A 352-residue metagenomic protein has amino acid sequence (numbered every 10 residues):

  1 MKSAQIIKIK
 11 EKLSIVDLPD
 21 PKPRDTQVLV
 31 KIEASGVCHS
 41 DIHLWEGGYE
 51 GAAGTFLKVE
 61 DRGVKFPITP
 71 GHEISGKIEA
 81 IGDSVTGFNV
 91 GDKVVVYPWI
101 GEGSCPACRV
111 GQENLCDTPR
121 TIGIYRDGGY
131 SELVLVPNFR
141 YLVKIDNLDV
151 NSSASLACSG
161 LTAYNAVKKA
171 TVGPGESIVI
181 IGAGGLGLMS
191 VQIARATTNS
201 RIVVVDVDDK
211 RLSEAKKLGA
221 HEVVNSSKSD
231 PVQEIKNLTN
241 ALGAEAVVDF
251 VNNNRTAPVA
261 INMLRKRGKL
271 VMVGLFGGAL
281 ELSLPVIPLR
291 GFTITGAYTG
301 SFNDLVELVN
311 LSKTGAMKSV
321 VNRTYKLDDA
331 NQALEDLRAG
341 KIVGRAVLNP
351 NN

Functional and structural regions predicted by a protein language model:
P21-S35, E50-P106, D146-L148: Glycine-rich beta-strand-centered segment in the early N-terminal region that forms part of a ligand/cofactor-binding
C38, G51-G63, P98-L142, D146 (+1 more regions): Cysteine-cluster motifs in flexible loop/terminal segments that predominantly coordinate metals
G91, G175, A220, G243-A244 (+2 more regions): Local beta-strand N-terminus motif with an aromatic residue
G129, V207-E214, A279-L284, D304-V306: Short, glycine/polar-rich helix-capping loops at beta-to-alpha or helix-loop-helix junctions that flank or form
E132, Y141, D146-S229, Q233 (+1 more regions): Mid-domain Rossmann-like dinucleotide-binding core that forms the NAD(H)/NADP(H) cofactor-binding site
A170-P174, S213-T293, N351: Glycine-rich cofactor phosphate-binding loops and adjacent beta1-alpha1 units of small-molecule cofactor enzyme domains
D209, P258-N262, F302-N352: C-terminal hydrophobic helical "lid"/dimerization subdomain of Rossmann-like NAD(P)H-dependent oxidoreductases
K269, L282-V321: Rossmann-fold dehydrogenase core element
